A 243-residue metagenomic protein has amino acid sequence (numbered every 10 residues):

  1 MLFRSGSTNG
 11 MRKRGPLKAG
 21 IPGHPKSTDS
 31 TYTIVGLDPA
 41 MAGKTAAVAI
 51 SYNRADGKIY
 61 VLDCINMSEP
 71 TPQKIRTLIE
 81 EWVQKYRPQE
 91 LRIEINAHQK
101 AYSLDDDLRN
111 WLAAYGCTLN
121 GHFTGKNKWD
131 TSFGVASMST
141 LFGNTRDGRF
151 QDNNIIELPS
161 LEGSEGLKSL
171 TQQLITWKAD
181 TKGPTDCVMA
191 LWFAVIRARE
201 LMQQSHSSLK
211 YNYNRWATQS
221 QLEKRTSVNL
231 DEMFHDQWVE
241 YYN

Functional and structural regions predicted by a protein language model:
M1-L37: ATPase catalytic-site recognition across NTP-hydrolyzing enzymes
F3-P16, V195-N243: Acidic two-metal-ion nuclease catalytic site recognized across multiple nuclease folds, prominently DnaQ/RNase D-T
F3-T8, I155-E165, V188-M189, S207: Short coil/turn segments at secondary-structure boundaries
P39-M41, A97: Short, glycine/acidic-enriched loop or turn micro-motifs at the edges of active sites
T45-I50: Short beta-strand scaffold segments in enzyme catalytic cores
S51-T176, D231-N243: Mg2+-dependent endonuclease catalytic cores in nucleic-acid-processing enzymes, primarily RNase H-like
A179-G183: C-terminal interaction surface of TIR/SEFIR-family domains
D186-A198: Stable alpha-helical structural segments in soluble proteins, enriched in small hydrophobic residues
